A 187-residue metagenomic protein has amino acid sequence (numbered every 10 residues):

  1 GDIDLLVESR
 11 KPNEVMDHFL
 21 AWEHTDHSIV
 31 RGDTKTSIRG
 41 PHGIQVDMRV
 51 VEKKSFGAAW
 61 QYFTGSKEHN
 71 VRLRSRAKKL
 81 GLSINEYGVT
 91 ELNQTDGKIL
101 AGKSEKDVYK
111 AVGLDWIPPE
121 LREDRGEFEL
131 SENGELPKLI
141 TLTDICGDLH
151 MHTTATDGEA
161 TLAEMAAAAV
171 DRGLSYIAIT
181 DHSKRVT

Functional and structural regions predicted by a protein language model:
G1-D2, H42: A short, glycine/Asx- and small/polar-enriched loop/turn that sits immediately N-terminal to a beta-strand
D4-L6, R10-K11, E127-T187: An N-terminally biased module of ancient metal coordination in phosphate/nucleic-acid-related enzymes
K11-T141: Acidic, metal-coordinating catalytic segment for phosphate/diphosphate chemistry, firing primarily on the Nudix
